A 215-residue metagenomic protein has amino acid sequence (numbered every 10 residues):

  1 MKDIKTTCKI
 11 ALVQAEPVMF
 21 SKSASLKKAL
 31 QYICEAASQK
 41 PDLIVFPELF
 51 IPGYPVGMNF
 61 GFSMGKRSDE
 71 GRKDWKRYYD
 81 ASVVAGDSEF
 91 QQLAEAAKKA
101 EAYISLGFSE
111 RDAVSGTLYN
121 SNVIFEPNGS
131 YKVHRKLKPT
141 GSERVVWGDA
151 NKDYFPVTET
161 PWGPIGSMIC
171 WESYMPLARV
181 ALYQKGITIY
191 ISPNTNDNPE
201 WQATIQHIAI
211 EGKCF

Functional and structural regions predicted by a protein language model:
M1-L43: N-terminal active-site segment of His-dependent metallophosphoesterases
T6-K9, K40-P41, E101, P164 (+1 more regions): Short loop/turn motifs at secondary-structure junctions
V13-F20, R72-S82, G163-I165, T188-P193: Short, basic, glycine/proline-bearing loop/turn elements
Q14-E16, P47, R135: Residue-level recognition of beta-strand->loop/alpha-helix junctions
K22, C34-P127, N198, Q202 (+1 more regions): Cys-nucleophile CN-hydrolase/nitrilase-fold catalytic domain and related Cys-dependent amidase chemistry that acts on
D42, T188, F215: Short acidic/polar active-site loop segments enriched in Thr and Asp
V84-A85, F90-Q91, E95, E110-T188 (+3 more regions): Active-site catalytic loop in hydrolytic enzyme cores
